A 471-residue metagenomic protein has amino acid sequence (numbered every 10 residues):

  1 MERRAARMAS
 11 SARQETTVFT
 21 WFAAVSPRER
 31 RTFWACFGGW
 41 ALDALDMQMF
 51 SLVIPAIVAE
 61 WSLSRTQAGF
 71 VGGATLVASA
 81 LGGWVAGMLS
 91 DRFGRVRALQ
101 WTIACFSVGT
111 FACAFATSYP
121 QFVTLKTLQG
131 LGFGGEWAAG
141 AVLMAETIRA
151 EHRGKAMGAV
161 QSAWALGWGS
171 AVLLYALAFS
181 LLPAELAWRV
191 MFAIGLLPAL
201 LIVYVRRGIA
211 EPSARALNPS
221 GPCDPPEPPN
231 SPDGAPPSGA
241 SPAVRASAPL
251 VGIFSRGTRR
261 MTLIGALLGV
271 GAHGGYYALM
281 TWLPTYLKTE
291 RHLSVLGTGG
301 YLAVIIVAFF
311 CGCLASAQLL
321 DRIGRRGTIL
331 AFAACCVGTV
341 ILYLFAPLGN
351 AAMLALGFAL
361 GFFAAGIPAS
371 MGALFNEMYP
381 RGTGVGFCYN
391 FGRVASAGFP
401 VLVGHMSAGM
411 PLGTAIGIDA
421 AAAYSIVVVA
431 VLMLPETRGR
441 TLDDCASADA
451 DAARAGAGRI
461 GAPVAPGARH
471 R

Functional and structural regions predicted by a protein language model:
E2-L45: Cytosolic juxtamembrane N-terminal segment immediately preceding the first transmembrane helix of multi-pass
F50-S51, G257-C313: Extracytoplasmic gate region of multi-pass secondary transporters
S62, G94, F115-Q121, R149 (+3 more regions): Helix-breaking motifs and short loop linkers at transmembrane-helix boundaries and internal kinks in secondary membrane
L81-Y119: Conserved MFS/SLC helix-loop-helix module at the cytosolic interface between two early adjacent transmembrane helices
G83-G94, G312-G324: Helix-to-loop junctions at the C-terminal end of transmembrane segments in multipass secondary transporters
R97-F111, G327-L342: Structural signature of the two symmetry-related core transmembrane helices
E136-I148, G366-Y379: Intracellular juxtamembrane helix-capping segments at the cytosolic ends of symmetry-related transmembrane helices
G154-F179, P198, Y389-P400: Glycine-rich segments within core transmembrane alpha-helices of 12-TM secondary carriers
